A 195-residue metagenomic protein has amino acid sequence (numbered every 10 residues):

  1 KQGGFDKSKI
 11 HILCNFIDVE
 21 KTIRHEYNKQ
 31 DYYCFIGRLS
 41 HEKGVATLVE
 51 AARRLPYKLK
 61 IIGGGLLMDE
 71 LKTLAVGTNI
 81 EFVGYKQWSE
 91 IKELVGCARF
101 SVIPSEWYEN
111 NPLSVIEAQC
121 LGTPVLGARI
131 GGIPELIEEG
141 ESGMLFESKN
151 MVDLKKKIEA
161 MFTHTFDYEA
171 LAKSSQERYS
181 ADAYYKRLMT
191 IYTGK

Functional and structural regions predicted by a protein language model:
K1-T22, F82: Donor nucleotide-sugar binding/catalytic pocket of nucleotide-sugar-dependent glycosyltransferases
I17, E26-K43, T47-P56: Conserved donor-binding/catalytic core segment of Leloir-type glycosyltransferases
D69-S89: Nucleotide-activated donor-binding/catalytic signature segment of Leloir-type glycosyltransferases, i.e., the conserved
Y85-K86, E93-A98, L188: Short alpha-helical donor nucleotide-sugar binding micro-motif in glycosyltransferases
V115, I130-G140, M144-L145: Short acidic/histidine- and often glycine-rich active-site loop of Leloir-type glycosyltransferases that engages
P124-G127: Short hydrophobic beta-strand element within catalytic cores of glycosyltransferases and related nucleotide-activated
E139-G140, M144-M151, E159-T165: Conserved acidic donor-binding segment of nucleotide-sugar-dependent glycosyltransferases
T163-T193: A charged, aromatic-enriched C-terminal amphipathic alpha-helix characteristic of glycosyltransferases across folds
